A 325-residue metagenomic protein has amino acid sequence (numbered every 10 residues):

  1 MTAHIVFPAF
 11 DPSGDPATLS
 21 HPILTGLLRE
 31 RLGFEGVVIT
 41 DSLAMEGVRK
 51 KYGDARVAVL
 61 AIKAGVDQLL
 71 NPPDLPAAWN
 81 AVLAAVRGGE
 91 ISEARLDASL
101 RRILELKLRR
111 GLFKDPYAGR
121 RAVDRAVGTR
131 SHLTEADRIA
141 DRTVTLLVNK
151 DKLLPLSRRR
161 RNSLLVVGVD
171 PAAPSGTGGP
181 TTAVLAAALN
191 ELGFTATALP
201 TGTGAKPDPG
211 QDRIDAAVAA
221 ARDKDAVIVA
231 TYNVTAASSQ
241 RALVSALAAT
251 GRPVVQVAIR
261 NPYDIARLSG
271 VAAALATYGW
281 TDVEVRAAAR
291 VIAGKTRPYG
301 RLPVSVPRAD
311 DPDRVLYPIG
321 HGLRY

Functional and structural regions predicted by a protein language model:
M1-D15, T40-S42, R222-A236: Short acidic, glycine-rich surface-loop motifs adjacent to enzyme active sites
M1-T2, G36-L43, L69-L70, I103 (+1 more regions): Hydrophobic faces of well-ordered beta-strands that scaffold small-molecule active sites in alpha/beta enzyme cores
V6-P8, M45, P171-A173: A short, flexible beta-alpha/helix-coil linker loop
T18-I39: Alpha-helix-loop-beta-strand connector modules within alpha/beta enzyme cores
H21, E30-R31, K51-Y325: Preference for extracellular/luminal or secreted protein segments
A44-Y52: Active-site mouth loops of central-metabolism enzymes
